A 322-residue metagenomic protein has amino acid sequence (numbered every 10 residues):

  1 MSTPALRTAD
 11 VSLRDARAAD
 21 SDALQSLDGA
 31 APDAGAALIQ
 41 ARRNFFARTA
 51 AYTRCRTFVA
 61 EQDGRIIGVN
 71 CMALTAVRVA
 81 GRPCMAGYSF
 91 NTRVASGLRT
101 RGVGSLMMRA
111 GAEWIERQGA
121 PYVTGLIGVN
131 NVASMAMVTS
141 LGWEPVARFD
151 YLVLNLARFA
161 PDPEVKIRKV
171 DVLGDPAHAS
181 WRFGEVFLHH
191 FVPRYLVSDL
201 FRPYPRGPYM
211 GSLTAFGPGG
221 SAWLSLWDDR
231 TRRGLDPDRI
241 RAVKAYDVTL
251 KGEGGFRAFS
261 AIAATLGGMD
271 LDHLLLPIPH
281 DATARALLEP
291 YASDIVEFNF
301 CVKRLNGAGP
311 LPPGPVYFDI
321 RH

Functional and structural regions predicted by a protein language model:
P4-L6, D20-Q62, V132-M135, T139-A245: Amide-forming acyltransferase catalytic core, primarily the GNAT-like/NAT-type and related acyltransferase folds
F58, G68-N70, G87, T92 (+1 more regions): Conserved GNAT-family N-acetyltransferase fold
A76-S89, R99, R230-A245: A conserved beta-turn-beta hairpin within the catalytic core of GNAT-like acetyltransferases that forms part
F90-T100, Y246-G255: A short, internal acetyl-CoA/4′-phosphopantetheine-binding micro-motif in the GNAT/acyltransferase core
A95, L106-Y122, R257-D272: Conserved acyl-CoA
R99, G104-D150: Hydrophobic, ordered structural segments
I127-V132, T139-K166, A222-H322: Active-site/acyl-donor-binding loops of N-acyltransferases
